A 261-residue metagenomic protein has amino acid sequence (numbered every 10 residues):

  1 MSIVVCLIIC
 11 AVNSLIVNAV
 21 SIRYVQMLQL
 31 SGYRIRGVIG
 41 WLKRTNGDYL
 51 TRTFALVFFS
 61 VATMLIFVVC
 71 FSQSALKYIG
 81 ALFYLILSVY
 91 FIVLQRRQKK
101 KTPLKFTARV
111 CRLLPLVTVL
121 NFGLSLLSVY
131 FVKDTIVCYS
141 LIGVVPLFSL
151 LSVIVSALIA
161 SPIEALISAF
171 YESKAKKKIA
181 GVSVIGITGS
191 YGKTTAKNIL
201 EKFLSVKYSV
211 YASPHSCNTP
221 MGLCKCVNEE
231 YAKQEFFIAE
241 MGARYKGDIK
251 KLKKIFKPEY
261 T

Functional and structural regions predicted by a protein language model:
M1: Conserved, well-structured beta-alpha core segment at the onset of a catalytic domain
V4-T261: Phosphate-binding loop of NTP-binding sites
